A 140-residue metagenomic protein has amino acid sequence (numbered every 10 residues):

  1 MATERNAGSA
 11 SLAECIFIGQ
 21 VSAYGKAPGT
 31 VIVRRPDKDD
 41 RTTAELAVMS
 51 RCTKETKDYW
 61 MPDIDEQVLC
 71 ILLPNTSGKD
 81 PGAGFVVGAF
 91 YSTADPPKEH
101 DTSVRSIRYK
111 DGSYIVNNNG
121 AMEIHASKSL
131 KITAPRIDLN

Functional and structural regions predicted by a protein language model:
A2-S129, T133: Hydrophobic packing positions characteristic of elongated beta-solenoid/beta-helix-type spike/fiber shafts
I137-N140: Viral virion structural and adsorption modules
